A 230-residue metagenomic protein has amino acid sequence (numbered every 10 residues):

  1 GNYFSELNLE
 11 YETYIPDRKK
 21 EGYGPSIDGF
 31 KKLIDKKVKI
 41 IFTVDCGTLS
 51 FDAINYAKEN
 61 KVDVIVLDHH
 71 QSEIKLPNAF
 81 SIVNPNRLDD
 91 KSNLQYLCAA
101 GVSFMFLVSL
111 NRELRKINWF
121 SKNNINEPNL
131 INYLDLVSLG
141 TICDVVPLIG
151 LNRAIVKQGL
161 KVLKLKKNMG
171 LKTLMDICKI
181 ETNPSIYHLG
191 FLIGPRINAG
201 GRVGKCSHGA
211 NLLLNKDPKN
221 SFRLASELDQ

Functional and structural regions predicted by a protein language model:
G1-I41, D45, E59-K61, N78 (+1 more regions): Hydrophobic helix-and-loop "lid/oligomerization" segment in the mid-to-C-terminal part of catalytic domains
K31-A99, F104-S121: Active-site cavity-forming subdomains of large catalytic enzyme subunits
